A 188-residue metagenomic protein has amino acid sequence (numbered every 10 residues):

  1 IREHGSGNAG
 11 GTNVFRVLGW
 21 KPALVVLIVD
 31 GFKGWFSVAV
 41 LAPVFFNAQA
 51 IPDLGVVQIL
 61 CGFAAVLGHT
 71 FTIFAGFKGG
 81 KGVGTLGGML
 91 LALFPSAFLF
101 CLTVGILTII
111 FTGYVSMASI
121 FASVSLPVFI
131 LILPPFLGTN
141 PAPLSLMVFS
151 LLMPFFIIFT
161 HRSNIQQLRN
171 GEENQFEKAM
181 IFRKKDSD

Functional and structural regions predicted by a protein language model:
I1-A23, Q166-D188: Cytosolic, membrane-interface loops and tails of multi-pass inner-membrane proteins
I1-G11, F74-G87, Y114-S123: Short, non-helical or kinked segments that cap or interrupt transmembrane helices
N13-W20, L41-F45, G82-T112, V124-P134: Interfacial segments of multi-pass membrane proteins
R16-A42, A75: Multi-pass membrane catalytic core of lipid/isoprenoid biosynthesis enzymes
L24, G55-F63, G87, S96-T103 (+2 more regions): Hydrophobic alpha-helical transmembrane segments
A39-L60, L91-F98, I132-V148: Helix-coil boundary and interhelical linker segments in multi-pass alpha-helical membrane proteins
G68-K78, V104-T112, R162-Q166: C-terminal ends of transmembrane helices
